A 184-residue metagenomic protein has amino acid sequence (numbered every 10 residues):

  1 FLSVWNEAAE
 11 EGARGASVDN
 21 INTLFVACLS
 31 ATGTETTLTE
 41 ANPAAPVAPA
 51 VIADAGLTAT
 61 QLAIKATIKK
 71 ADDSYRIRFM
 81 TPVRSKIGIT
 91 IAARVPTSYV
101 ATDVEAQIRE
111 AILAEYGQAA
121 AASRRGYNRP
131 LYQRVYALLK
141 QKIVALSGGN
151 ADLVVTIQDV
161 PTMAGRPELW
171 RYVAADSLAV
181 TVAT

Functional and structural regions predicted by a protein language model:
F1-R129: Carbohydrate-recognition loop of C-type lectin domains
V100-T184: An aromatic-glycine-centered, glycine-rich loop/turn in mixed alpha/beta architecture
